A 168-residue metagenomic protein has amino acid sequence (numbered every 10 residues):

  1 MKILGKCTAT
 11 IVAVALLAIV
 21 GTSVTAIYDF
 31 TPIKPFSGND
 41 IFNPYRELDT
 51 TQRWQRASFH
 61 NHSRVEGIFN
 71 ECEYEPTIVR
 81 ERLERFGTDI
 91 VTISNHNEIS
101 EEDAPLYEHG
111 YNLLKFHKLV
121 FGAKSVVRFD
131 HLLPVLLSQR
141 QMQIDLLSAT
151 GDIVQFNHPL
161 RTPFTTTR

Functional and structural regions predicted by a protein language model:
M1-L17: N-terminal Sec-pathway targeting helices
V14-G38: Membrane-interface motif at the C-terminal end of an N-terminal transmembrane signal
D29-R168: A metal-dependent hydrolase metal-coordination microenvironment
